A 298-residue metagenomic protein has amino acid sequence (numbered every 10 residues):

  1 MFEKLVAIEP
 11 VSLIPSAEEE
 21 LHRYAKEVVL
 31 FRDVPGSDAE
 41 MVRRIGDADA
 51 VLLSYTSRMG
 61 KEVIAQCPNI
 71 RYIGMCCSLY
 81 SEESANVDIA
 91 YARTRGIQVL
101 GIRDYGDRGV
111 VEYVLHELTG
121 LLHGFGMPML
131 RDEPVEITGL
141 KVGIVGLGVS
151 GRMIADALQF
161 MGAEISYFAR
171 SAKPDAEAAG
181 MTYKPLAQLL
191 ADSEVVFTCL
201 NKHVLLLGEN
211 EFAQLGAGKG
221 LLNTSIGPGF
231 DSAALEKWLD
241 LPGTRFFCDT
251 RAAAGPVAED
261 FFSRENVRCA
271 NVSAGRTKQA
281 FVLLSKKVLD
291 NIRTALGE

Functional and structural regions predicted by a protein language model:
M1-A48, G162, S166, A253: N-terminal glycine-/charge-rich "phosphate-binding" loop or analogous flexible N-terminal tail
F2, I70, T138-K141, G218: Phosphate-coordination loops involved in phosphoryl transfer and adenosine-cofactor binding
A7-S12, R32-D33, L53-T56, C76 (+3 more regions): Structural motif
S16, E20, R93, Q98-V110 (+2 more regions): C-terminal helix-to-coil terminal segments
G46-D49, M59-V63, A172-D260: Rossmann-like adenosine-cofactor binding region
D49-M129: Phosphate/diphosphate ligand-binding glycine-rich loop within oxidoreductases
G124-I154: Glycine-rich NAD(P)-binding loop of Rossmann-like domains
F160-E177: NAD(P)-binding Rossmann-fold cofactor-contacting core
